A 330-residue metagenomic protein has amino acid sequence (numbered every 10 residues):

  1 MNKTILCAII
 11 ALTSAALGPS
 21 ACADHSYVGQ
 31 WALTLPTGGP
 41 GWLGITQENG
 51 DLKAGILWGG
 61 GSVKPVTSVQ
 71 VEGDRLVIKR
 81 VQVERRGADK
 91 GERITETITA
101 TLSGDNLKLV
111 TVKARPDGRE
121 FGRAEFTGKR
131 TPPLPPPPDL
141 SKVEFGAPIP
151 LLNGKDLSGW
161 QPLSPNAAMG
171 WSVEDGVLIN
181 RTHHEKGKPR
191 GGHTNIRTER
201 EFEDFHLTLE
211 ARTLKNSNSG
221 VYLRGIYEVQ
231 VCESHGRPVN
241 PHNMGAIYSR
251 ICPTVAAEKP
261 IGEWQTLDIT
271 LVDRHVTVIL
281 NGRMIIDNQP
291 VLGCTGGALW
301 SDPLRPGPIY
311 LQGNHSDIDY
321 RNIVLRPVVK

Functional and structural regions predicted by a protein language model:
M1-T4: Positively charged n-region of N-terminal signal peptides that target proteins for export
C7-A16: Bacterial N-terminal signal peptides
S20-A23: Boundary at the C-terminal end of the N-terminal hydrophobic targeting segment
H25-K330: Carbohydrate-interacting regions of secretory-pathway proteins
